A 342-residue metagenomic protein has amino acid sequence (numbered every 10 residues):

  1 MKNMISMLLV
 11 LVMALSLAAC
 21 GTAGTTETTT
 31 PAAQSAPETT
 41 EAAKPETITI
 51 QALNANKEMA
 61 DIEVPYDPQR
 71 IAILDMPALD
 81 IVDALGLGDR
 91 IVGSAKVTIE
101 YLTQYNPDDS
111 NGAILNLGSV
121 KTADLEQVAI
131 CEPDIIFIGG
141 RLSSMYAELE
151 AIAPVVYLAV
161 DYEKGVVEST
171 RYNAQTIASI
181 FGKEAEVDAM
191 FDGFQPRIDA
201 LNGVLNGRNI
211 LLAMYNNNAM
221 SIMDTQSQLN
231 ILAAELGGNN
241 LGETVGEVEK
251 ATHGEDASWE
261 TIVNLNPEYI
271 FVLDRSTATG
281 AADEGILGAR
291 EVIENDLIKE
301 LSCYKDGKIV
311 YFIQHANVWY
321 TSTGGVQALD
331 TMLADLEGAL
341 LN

Functional and structural regions predicted by a protein language model:
M1-L11: Positively charged n-region of N-terminal signal peptides that target proteins for export
L15-A19: C-terminal motif of bacterial Sec signal peptides marking the signal peptidase cleavage site
C20-D80, A185-A213, D274-G285, K305 (+1 more regions): Bacterial Sec-exported substrate-binding components of ABC uptake systems
R70-Q127: A short, structured surface patch at a secondary-structure boundary
L125, A129-I138, P154, I262 (+1 more regions): Proline-aspartate-enriched helix->loop->beta-strand connector
M145-N217, K308, W319-N342: Extracytoplasmic substrate-binding proteins
S179, Y269-N342: Structured C-terminal subdomain patch of bacterial secreted/periplasmic proteins
D224-H253: Alpha-helical, coiled-coil/dimerization segments enriched in small aliphatic residues
